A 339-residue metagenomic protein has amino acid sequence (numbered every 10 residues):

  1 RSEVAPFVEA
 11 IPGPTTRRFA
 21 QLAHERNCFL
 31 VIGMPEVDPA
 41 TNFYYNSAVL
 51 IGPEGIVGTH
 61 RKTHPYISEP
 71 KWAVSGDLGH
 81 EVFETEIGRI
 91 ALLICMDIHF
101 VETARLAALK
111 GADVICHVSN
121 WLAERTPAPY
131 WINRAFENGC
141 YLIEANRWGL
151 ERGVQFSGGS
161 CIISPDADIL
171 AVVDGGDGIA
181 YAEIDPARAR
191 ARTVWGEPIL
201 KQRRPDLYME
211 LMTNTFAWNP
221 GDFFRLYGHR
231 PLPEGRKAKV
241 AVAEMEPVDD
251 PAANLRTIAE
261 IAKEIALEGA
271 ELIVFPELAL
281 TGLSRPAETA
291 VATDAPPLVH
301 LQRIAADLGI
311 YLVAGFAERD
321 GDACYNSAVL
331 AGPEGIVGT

Functional and structural regions predicted by a protein language model:
R1-F7, A23, L30-V31, D97 (+8 more regions): Active-site beta-strand/loop signature of hydrolases that rely on acidic residues for catalysis
V8-I11, R17, Q21, C28 (+8 more regions): Active-site catalytic loop in hydrolytic enzyme cores
P12-G13, A252-A259: Glycine-rich anion/phosphate-binding loops
F29-P39, I143-L150, Y311-R319: Short, basic/aromatic recognition patches
R61, N146, E244-E246, P276: Residue-level recognition of beta-strand->loop/alpha-helix junctions
V82-E84, Y141, R147-K237, L267: C-terminal beta-strand edge segments of enzyme domains
P231-V248, A252: Short beta-strand segments enriched in small/hydrophobic residues
